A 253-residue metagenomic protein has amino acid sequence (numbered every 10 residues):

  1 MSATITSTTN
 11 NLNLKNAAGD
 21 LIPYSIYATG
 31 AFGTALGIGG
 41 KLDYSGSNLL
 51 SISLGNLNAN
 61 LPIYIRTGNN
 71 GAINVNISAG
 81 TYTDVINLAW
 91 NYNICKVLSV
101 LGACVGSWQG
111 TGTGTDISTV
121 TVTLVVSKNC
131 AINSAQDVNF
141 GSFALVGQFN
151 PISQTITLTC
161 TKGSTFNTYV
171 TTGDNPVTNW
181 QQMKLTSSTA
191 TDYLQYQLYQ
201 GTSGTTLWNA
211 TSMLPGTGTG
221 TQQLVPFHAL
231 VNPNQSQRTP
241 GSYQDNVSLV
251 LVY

Functional and structural regions predicted by a protein language model:
M1-N16, T67-S188, T217-Y253: N-terminal small/polar-rich segments of proteins
T6-L57: A surface-exposed loop-and-adjacent beta-strand signature within N-terminal beta-sandwich domains that mediate ligand
L12-T29, T178-S203: Surface patches in mature domains of proteins
N48-A59, L145, L214-Q223: Short proline/glycine- and polar residue-rich coil/turn motifs
N58, A135, T191-Y193: Extracytoplasmic
G163-T165, T202-T205: Extracellular acidic loop/turn motifs
G204-S212: Surface-exposed loop/edge segments in extracytoplasmic proteins
